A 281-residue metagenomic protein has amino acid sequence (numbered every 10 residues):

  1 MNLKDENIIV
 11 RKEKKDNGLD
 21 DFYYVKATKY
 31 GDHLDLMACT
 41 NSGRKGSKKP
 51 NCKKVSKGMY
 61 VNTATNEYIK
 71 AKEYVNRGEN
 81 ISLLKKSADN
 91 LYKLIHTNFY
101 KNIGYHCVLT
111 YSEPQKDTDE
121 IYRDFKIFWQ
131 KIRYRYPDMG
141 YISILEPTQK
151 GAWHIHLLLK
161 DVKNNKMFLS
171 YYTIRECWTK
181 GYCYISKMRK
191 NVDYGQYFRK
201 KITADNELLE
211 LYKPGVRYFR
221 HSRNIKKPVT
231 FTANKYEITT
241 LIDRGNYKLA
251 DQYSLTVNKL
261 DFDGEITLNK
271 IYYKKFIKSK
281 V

Functional and structural regions predicted by a protein language model:
M1-G151, V162-V281: Right-hand nucleic-acid polymerase module
L159: Short active-site segment of divalent metal-dependent hydrolases/proteases that encodes the spacing between
